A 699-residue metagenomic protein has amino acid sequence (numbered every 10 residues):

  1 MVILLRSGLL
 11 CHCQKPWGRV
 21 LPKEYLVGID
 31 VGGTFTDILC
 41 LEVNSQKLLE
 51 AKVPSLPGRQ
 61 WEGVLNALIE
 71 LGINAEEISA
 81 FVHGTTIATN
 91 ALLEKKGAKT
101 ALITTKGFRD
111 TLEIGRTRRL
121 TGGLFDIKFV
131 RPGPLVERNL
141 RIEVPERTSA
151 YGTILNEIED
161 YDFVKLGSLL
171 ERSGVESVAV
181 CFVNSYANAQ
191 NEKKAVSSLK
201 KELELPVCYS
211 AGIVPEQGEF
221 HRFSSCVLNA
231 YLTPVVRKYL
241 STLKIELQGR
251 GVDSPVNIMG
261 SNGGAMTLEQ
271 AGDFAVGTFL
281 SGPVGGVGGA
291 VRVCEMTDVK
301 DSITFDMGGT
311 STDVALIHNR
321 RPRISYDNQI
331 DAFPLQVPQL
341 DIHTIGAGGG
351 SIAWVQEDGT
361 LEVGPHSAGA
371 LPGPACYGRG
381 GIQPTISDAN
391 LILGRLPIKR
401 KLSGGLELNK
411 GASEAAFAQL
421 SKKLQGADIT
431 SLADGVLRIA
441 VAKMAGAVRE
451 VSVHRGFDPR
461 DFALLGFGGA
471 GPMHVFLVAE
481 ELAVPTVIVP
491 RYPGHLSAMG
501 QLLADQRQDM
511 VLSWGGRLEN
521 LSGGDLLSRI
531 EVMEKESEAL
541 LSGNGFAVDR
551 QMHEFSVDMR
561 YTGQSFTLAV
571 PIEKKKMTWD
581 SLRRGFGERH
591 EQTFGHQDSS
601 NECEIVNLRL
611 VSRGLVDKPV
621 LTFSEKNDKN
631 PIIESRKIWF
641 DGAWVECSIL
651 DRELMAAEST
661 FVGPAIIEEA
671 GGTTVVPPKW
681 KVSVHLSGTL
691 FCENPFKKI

Functional and structural regions predicted by a protein language model:
V2-T100, S149, N156-A179, E192-S210 (+9 more regions): N-terminal glycine/serine-rich phosphate-binding loop of ATP-dependent small-molecule kinases, especially carbohydrate
V31, Y161-K165, L169, V299 (+9 more regions): C-terminal, non-catalytic interaction/recognition modules in large multi-subunit enzymes and RNPs
I38, L49-L56, A101-G107, L268 (+3 more regions): Glycine-rich phosphate-binding loop of actin/hexokinase-like ATP-binding domains
L41-L49, G122-F125, L135-I154, V175 (+5 more regions): Gly-rich Lys/Arg/Thr-decorated short loops/hinges at beta-loop-alpha junctions or inter-strand turns that position
L48-G72, F108, P132-L166, E176-S177 (+2 more regions): Phosphate-binding loop and its immediate beta->loop->alpha context in nucleotide/phosphate-handling enzymes
W61, A67-L71, A211-G218, R222-S225 (+4 more regions): ATP-dependent carbohydrate kinase catalytic cores
A98-G152, S210-V214, G500: Active-site phosphate-binding/coordination module
C181-R222, S612-E625: Terminal amphipathic helices with adjacent charged low-complexity linkers/tails
